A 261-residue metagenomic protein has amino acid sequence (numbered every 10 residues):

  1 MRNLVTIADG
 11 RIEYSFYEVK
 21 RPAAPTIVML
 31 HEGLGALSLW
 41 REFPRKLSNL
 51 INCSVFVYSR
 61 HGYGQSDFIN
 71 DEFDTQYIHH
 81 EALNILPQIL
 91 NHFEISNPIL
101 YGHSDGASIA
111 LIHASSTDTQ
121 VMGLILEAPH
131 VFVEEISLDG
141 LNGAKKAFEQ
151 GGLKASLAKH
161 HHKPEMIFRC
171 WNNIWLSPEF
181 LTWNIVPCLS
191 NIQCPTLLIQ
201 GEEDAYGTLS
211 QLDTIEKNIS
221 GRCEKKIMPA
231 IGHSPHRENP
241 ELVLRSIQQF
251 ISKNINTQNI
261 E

Functional and structural regions predicted by a protein language model:
I7-E18: A short loop-to-beta-strand scaffold at the N-terminal edge of the catalytic core in hydrolase folds
Y17-F68: Conserved HGGG/HGGXW glycine-rich cap/lid loop of the alpha/beta-hydrolase fold
V57-N97: Active-site loop/oxyanion-hole signature of alpha/beta-hydrolase fold enzymes
S96-E134: Conserved hydrolase catalytic core segment
I192, L198-Q200: Short beta-strand/loop motif that positions the catalytic acidic residue of the alpha/beta-hydrolase fold
E203-G207: Acidic catalytic loop of the alpha/beta-hydrolase fold
K217-H233: Catalytic histidine neighborhood in serine/cysteine hydrolases with alpha/beta-hydrolase-type architecture
I231-P240, L244: Catalytic histidine-centered segment of alpha/beta-hydrolase-like enzymes
